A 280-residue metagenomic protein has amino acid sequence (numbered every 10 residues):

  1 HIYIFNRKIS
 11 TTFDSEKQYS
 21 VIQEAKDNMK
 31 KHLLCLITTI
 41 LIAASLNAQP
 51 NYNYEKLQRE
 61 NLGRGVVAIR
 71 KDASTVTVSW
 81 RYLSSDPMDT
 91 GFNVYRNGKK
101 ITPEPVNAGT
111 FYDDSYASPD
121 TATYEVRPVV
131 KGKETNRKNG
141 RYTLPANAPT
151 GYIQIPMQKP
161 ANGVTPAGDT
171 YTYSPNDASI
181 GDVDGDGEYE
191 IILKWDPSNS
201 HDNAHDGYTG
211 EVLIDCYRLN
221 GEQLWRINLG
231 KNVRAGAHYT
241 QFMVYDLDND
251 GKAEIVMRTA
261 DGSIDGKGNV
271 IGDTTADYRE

Functional and structural regions predicted by a protein language model:
I4, K8, T12, K17-V21 (+1 more regions): Short, positively charged and aromatic/hydrophobic N-terminal segments
K26-H32: Positively charged n-region of N-terminal signal peptides that target proteins for export
C35-A44: Bacterial N-terminal signal peptides
L46-P50: Boundary at the C-terminal end of the N-terminal hydrophobic targeting segment
N51-E60: Proline/serine/threonine-rich low-complexity linkers at boundaries of modular beta-sandwich domains
R59-N61, A73-T75, Y82, P87 (+1 more regions): Beta-propeller-forming repeat regions
L83-N97: Solvent-exposed loop/turn segments flanking beta-strands in beta-repeat/beta-sandwich domains
Y95-I101, K131: Change "in extracellular beta-sheet-rich domains … of secreted and cell-surface proteins" to "in beta-sheet-rich domains
